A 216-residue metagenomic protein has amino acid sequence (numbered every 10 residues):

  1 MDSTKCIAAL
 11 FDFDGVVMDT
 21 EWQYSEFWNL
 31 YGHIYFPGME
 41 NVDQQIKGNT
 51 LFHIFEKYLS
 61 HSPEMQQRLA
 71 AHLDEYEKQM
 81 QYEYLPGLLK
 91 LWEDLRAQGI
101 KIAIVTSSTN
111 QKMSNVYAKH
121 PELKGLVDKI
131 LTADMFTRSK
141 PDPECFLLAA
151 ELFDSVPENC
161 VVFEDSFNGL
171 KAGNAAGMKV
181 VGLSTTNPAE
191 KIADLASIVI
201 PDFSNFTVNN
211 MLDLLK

Functional and structural regions predicted by a protein language model:
M1-I7, E93, T109-K216: Asp-based, Mg2+/Mn2+-dependent phosphohydrolase catalytic module
M1-Q44: Active-site neighborhood of HAD-like aspartate-dependent phosphohydrolases
V16, T106-S108: Conserved phosphate-coupling serine/threonine residues in phosphotransfer and NTP-handling enzymes
E26-R68, D74-E75: Alpha-helical substrate-recognition element adjacent to the catalytic core
F27, V42, T50-F55, L69 (+5 more regions): Hydrophobic alpha-helical segments typical of transmembrane helices and their membrane-interface/capping positions
H33-G38, E64, A97, P121-L126 (+1 more regions): Short helix-capping segments at alpha-helix termini
K47-N49, Y84, P141: Residue-level signature of the cytosolic catalytic core of signaling kinases
E56-E93, Q98-I100: Metal-dependent phosphoesterase signature
